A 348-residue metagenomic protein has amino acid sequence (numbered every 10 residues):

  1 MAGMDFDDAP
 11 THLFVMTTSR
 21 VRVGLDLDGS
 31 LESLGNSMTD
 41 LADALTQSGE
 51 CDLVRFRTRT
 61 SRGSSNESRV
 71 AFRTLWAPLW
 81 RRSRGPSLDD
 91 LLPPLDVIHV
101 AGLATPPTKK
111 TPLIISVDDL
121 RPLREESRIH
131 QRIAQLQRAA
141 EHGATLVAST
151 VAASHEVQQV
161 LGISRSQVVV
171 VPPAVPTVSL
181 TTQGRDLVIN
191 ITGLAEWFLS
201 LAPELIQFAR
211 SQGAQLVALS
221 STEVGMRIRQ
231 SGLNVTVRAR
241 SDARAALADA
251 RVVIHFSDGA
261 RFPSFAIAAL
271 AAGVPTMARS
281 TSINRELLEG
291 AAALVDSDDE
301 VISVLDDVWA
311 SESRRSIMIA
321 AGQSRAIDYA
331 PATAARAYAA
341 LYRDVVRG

Functional and structural regions predicted by a protein language model:
A2-G348: Carbohydrate transferase catalytic cores enriched for Leloir-type hexosyltransferases
